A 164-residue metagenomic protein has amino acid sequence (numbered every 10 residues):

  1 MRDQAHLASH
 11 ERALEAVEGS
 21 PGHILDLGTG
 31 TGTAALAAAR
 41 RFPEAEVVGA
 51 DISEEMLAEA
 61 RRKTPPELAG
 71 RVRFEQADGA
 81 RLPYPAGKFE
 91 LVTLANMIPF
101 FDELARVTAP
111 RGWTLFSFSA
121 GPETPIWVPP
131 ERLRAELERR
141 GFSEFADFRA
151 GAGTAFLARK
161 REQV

Functional and structural regions predicted by a protein language model:
Q4-P21: Conserved alpha-helix/loop element of class I SAM-dependent methyltransferases that forms part of the SAM/SAH-binding
V17-E18, R41, T108: A generic alpha-to-beta junction signature in SAM-dependent methyltransferases
H23-L27, T31-R81: Class I SAM-dependent methyltransferase SAM/SAH-binding core
A80-V92: A short acidic, Gly/Pro-enriched loop at the edge of an enzyme's catalytic core that lines a small-molecule cofactor
E90-F101: A short SAM/SAH-binding and catalytic strip from SAM-dependent methyltransferases
F101-W113: A short glycine-rich, Lys/Arg-flanked "PGG" loop and its adjoining helix->strand segment in the class I
W113-E136: Conserved class I S-adenosyl-L-methionine
R149-V164: Core SAM-dependent methyltransferase catalytic element
